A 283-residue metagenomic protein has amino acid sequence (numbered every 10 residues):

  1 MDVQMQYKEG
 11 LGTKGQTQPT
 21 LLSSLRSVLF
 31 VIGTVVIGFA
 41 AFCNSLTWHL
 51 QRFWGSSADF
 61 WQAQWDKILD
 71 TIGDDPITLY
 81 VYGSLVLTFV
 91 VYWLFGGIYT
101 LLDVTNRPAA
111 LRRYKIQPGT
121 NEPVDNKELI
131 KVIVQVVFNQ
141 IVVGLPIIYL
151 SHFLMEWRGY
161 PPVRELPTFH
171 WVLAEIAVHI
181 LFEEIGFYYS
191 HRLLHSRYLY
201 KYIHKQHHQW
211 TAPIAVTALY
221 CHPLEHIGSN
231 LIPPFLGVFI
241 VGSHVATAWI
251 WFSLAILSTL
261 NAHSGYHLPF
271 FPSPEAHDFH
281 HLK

Functional and structural regions predicted by a protein language model:
M1-Y189, L193, R197, Y202 (+1 more regions): Non-catalytic, topology-defining segments of multipass membrane proteins
H195, K201-H208, E275-L282: Short amphipathic alpha-helical coupling elements at transmembrane boundaries
H226-K283: C-terminal transmembrane module of eukaryotic multi-pass membrane proteins
